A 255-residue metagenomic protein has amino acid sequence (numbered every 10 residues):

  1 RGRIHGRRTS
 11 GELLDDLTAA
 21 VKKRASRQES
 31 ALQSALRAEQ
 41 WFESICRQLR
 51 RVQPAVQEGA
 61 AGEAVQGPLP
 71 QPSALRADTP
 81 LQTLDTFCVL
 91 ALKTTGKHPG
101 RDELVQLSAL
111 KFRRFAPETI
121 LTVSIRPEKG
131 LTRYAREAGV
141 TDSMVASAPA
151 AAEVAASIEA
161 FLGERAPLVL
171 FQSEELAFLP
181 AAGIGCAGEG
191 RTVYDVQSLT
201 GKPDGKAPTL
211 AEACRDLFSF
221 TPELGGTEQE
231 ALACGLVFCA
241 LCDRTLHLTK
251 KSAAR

Functional and structural regions predicted by a protein language model:
G6-T9, D15-C88: N-terminal accessory regions of nucleic-acid-interacting proteins
L69, A74-G188, A211-P222: Conserved non-catalytic scaffold segment of RNase H-like nuclease domains
A182, D216, V237-R244: Active-site catalytic microenvironments for nucleophilic, acid-base chemistry
V193-E212: Short alpha-helix plus adjacent loop in nuclease-associated cores
K206, L224-Q229: Short glycine/threonine-rich catalytic loop with a Thr-x-Gly-x-Asp
F220-G225, A254-R255: Cysteine endopeptidase catalytic domains of the caspase/legumain-like
Q229-C239: Acidic, divalent-metal-coordinating active-site segment for phosphoryl/phosphodiester hydrolysis, typified by short
C242-R255: Mixed-charge, glycine-rich, non-catalytic linkers/tails in nucleic-acid processing enzymes
